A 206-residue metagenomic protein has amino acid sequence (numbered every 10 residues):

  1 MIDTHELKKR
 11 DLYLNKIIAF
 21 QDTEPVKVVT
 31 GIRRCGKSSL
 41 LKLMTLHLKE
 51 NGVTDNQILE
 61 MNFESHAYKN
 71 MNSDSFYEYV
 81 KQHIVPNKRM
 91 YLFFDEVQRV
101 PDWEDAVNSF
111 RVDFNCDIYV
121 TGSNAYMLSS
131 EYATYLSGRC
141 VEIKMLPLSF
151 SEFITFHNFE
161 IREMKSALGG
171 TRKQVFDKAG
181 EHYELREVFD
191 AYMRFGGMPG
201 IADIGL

Functional and structural regions predicted by a protein language model:
I2, E131-L206: Interdomain motor-coupling "hinge/lid" segment immediately C-terminal to the ATP-binding subdomain of NTP-driven enzymes
T4-D22: Pre-Walker A adenine-sensing motif
V29: Hydrophobic anchor at the beta1->P-loop junction of P-loop NTPases
R33-R34: Walker A (P-loop) phosphate-binding loop of P-loop NTPases
K37: Conserved lysine of the Walker
L40, M44: Hydrophobic positions on the alpha1 helix immediately C-terminal to the Walker A/P-loop
L59-M90: Short glycine-rich substrate-engagement loop in P-loop NTPases that contacts/grips substrate
D117-S123, K144, F153: Structural recognition of the conserved hydrophobic beta-strand(s) that form the central parallel beta-sheet of P-loop
